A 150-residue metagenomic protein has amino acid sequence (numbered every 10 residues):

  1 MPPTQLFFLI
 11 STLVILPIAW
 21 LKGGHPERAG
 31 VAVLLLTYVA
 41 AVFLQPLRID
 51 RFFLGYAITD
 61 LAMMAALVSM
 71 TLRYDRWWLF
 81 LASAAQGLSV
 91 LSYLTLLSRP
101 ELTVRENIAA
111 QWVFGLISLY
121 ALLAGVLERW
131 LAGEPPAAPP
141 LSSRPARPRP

Functional and structural regions predicted by a protein language model:
M1-T12: Hydrophobic transmembrane alpha-helical segments in integral membrane proteins
I10-I15, A62-L72, L116-E128: Hydrophobic cores of alpha-helical transmembrane segments in multi-pass inner/ER membrane proteins, independent
P17-G30, L72-R76, L131-P136: Membrane-interface helix-boundary motifs at transmembrane edges
A29-V39, A82-S89: Central hydrophobic cores of alpha-helical transmembrane segments in multi-pass integral membrane proteins
Q45-L54, R73-R76, E101-E106: Membrane-interface helix caps and helix-loop-helix hairpins in membrane proteins
T59-A66, A82-L97: Hydrophobic alpha-helical membrane segments
V90-P150: C-terminal membrane-adjacent module
